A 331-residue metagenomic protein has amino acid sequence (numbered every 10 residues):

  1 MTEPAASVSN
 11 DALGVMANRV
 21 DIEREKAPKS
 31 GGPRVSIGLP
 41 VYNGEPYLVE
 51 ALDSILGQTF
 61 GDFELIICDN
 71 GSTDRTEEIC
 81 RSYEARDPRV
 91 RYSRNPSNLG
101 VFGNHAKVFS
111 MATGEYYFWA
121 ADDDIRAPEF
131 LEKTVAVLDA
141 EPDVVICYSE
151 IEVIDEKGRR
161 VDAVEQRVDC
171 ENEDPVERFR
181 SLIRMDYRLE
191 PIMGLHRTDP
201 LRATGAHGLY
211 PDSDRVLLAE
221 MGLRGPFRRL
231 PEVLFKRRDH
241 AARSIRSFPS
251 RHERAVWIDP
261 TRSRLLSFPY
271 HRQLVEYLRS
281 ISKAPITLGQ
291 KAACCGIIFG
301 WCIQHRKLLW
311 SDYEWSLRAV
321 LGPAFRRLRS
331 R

Functional and structural regions predicted by a protein language model:
T2-S54: N-proximal low-complexity "stem/linker" segments adjacent to membrane-targeting elements
I37, S110, A127, N172-R254: Conserved nucleotide-sugar donor-binding catalytic segment
Y47-V49, D74-S82, E129: Acidic helix N-cap motif at the loop->helix transition within catalytic regions of sugar-transfer enzymes
D53-D62: Short, acidic, metal-binding catalytic loop of nucleotide-sugar glycosyltransferases
D69-E78, S97, A121: A conserved acidic beta->alpha catalytic loop
N95-A112, I125: Glycine-rich, basic loop-to-helix element that forms the pyrophosphate-binding segment of sugar-nucleotide handling
Y117: Short aromatic/hydrophobic "clamp" motif used to bind/position activated sugar donors
E129-A163: Conserved donor NDP-sugar-binding/catalytic core segment of glycosyltransferases
